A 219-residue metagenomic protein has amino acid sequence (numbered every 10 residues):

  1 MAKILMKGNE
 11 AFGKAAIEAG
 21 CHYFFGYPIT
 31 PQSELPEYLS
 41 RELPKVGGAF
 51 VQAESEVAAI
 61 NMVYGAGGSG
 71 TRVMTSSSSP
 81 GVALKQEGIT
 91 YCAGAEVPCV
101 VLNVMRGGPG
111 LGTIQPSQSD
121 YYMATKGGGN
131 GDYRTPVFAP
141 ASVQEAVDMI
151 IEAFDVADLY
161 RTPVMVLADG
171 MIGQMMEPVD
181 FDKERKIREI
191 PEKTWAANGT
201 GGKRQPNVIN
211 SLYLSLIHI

Functional and structural regions predicted by a protein language model:
M1-G127, R134, S142, I151 (+1 more regions): Thiamine diphosphate
N61-M62, D148, M176-E177: Short, solvent-exposed polar/charged micro-motifs at secondary-structure junctions
G94, A153, D180-D182: Short basic, glycine-rich beta-strand/loop surfaces that mediate nucleic-acid
D132, L159-R161: Short gly/pro-enriched beta-turn/loop segments at secondary-structure junctions
A146-E152, V156: Conserved beta-strand/loop scaffold segments within soluble protein domains that form the structured core and edges
R161-I217: Conformationally flexible catalytic loops at phosphate/diphosphate-handling active centers
